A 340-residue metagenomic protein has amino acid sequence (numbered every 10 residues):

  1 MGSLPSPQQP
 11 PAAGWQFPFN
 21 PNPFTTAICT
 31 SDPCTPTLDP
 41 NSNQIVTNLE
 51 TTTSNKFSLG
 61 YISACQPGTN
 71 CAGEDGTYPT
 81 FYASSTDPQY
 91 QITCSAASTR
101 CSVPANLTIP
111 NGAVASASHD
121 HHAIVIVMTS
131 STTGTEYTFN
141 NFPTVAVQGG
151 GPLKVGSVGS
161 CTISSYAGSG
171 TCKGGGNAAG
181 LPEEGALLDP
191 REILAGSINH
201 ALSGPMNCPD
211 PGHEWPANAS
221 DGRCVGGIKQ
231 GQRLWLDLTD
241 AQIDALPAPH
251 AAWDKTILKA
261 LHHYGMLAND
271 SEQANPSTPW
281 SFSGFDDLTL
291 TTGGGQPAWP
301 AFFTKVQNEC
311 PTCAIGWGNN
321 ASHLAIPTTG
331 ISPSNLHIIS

Functional and structural regions predicted by a protein language model:
M1-S340: Short, surface-exposed polybasic-aromatic patches that bind anionic ligands, especially phosphate groups
